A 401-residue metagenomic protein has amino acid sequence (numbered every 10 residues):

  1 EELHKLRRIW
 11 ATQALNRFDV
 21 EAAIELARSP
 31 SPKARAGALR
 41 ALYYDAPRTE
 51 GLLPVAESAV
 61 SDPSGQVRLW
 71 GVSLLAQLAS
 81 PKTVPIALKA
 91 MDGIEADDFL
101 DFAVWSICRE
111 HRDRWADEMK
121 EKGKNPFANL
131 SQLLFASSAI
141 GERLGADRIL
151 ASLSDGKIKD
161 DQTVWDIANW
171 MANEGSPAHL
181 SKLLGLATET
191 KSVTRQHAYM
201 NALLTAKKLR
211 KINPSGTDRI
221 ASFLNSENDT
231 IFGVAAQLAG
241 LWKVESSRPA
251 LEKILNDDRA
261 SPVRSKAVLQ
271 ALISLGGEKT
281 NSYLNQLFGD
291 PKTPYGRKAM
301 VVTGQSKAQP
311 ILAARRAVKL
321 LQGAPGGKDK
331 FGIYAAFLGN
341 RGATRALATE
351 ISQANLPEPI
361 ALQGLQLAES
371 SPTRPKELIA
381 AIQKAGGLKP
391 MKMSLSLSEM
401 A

Functional and structural regions predicted by a protein language model:
E1-A401: Long, ordered, helix-rich scaffold segments
